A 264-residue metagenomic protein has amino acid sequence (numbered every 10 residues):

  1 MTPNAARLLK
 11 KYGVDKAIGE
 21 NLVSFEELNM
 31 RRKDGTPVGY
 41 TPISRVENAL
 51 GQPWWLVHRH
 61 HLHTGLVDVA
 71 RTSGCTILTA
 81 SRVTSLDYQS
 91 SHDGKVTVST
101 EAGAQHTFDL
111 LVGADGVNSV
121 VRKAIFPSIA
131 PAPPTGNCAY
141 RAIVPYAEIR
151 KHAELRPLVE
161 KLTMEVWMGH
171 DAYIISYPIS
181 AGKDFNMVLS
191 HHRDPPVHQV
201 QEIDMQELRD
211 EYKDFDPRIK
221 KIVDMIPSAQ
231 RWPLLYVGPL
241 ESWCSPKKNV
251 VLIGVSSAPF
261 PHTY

Functional and structural regions predicted by a protein language model:
T2-E148, H192-L208: Conserved N-terminal helical subregion
R31, S99, R141-I143, W167 (+3 more regions): Residues in well-ordered beta-strands of folded domains
G51-P53, F126-I129, E160-M164, V237-L240: Short, P/G- and charge-enriched loop/turn segments at secondary-structure junctions
H92, V166-H170: A short catalytic or substrate-binding loop motif that flags glycine-/basic-rich loops and adjacent residues that bind
L111-A114, P134, W167, L252 (+1 more regions): Short glycine/serine/threonine-biased micro-segments
G136, L155-M164: Rossmann-like dinucleotide-binding core of oxidoreductases
K151: Short, conserved charged micro-motifs
L158, L162, H170-I174, P178-K183 (+1 more regions): FAD/FMN-dependent oxidoreductases across multiple families
